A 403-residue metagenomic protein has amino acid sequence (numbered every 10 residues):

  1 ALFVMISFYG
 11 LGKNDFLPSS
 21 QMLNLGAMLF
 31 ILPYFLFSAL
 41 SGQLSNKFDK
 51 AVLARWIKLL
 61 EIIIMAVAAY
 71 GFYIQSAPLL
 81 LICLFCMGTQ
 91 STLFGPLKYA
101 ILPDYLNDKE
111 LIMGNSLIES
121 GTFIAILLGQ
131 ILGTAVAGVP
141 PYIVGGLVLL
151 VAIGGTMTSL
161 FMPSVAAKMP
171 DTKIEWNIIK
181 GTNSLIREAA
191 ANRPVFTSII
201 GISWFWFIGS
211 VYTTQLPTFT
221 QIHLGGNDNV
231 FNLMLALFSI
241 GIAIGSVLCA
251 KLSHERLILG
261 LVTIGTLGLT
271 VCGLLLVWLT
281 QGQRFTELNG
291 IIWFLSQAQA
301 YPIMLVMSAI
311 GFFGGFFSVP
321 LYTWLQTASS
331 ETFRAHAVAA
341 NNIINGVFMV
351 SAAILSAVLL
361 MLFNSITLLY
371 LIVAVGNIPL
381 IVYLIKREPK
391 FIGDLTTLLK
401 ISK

Functional and structural regions predicted by a protein language model:
A1, G26-I64, L79-A137, A152 (+8 more regions): Substrate-agnostic recognition of the 12-TM MFS/MFS-like secondary transporter fold
A1-L32, R187, N192-F238: Helix-loop boundary and gating motifs at the non-cytosolic
F3-N14, A69-I74, F123-V151, I222-H223 (+2 more regions): Transmembrane alpha-helix termini and helix-breaking/packing motifs in multi-pass membrane transporters
Y9-F16, K47, I101-Y105, F219-L224 (+3 more regions): Helix-to-coil boundary motifs at intracellular loop junctions of multi-pass secondary transporters
L59-Q75, L267-S296: C-terminal ends and interior cores of transmembrane alpha-helices in multi-pass membrane transporters/permeases
A100, D104, V148-I174, T280-Q283 (+1 more regions): Helix-loop junctions on the cytosolic side of multi-pass membrane transporters, especially the intracellular loop
V165-G201, H223, L288-S296: Juxtamembrane intracellular "pre-TM" segments in multi-pass secondary transporters
T286-Q299, K386-K403: Intrinsic disorder in cytosolic terminal tails and internal cytosolic loops of multi-pass membrane transporters
